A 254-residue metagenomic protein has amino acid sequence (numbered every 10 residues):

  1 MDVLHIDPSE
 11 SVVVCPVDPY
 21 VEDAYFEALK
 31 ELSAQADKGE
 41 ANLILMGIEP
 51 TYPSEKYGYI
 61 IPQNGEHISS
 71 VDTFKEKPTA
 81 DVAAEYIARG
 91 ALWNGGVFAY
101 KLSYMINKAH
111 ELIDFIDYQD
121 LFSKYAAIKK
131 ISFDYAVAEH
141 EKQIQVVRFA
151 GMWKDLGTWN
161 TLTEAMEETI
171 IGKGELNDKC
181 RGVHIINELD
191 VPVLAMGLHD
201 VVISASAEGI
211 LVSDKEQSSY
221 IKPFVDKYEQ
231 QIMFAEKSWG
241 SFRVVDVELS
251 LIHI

Functional and structural regions predicted by a protein language model:
M1-G65, I106-E111: Conserved beta-loop-beta/alpha segment of the NTase-like Rossmann-fold superfamily that binds/positions NTPs
V3, V13, V17, T73 (+3 more regions): Divalent-metal (Mg2+/Mn2+/Ca2+)-assisted nucleotide/phosphate chemistry catalytic cores
D7-E10, K38-L43, E55-K56, I68-S70 (+6 more regions): Short coil/turn connectors at secondary-structure junctions
D18-D23, S69-F74, L92-G96, L121-K124: Flexible, glycine/proline-enriched loop segments at strand-loop-helix junctions that form or flank small-ligand binding
I61-R89: A short, charged helix-loop
Y86, G90-Y100, A109: A conserved mid-domain beta-alpha-beta active-site/ligand-binding segment of alpha/beta enzyme cores
Y100-S250: Left-handed beta-helix
I252-I254: Conserved small/polar residues in nucleotide/adenosyl-binding loops
